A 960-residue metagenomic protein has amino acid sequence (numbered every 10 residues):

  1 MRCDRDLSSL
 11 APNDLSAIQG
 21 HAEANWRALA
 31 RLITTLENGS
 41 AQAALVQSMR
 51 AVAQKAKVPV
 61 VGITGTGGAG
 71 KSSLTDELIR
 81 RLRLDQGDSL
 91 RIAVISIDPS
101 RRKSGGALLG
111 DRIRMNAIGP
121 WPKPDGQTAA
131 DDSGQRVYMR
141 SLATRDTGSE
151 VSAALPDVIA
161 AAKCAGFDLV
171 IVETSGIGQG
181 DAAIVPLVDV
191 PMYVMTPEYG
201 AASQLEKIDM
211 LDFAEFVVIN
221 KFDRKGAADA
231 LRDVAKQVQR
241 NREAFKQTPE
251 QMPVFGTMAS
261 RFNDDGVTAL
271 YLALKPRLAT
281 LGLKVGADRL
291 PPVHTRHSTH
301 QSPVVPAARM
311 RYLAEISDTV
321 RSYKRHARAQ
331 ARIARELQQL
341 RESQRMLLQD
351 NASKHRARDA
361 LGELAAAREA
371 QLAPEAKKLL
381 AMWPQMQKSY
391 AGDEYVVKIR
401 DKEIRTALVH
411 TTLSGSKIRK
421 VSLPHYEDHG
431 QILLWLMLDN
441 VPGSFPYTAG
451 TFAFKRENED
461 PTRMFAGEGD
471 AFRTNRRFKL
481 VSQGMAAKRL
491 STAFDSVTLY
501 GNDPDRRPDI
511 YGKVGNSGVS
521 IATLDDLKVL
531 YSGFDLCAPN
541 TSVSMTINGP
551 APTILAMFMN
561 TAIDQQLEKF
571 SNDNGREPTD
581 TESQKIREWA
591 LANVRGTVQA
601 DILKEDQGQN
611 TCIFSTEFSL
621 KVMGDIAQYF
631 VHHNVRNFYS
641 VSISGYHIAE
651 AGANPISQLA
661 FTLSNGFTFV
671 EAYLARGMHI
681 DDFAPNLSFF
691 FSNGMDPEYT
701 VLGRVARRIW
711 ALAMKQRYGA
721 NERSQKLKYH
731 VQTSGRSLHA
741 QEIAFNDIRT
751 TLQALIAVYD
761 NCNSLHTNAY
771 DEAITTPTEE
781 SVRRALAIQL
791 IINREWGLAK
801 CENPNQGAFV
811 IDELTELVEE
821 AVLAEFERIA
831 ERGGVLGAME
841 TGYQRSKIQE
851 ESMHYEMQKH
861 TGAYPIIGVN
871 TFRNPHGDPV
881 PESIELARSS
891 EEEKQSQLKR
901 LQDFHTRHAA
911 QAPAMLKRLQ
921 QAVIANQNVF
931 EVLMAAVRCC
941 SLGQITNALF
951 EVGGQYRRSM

Functional and structural regions predicted by a protein language model:
R2-P59: Extreme N-terminal, non-catalytic leader segments that precede Walker-type/kinase nucleotide-binding cores
R2-R5, I208, D212-D288: Canonical P-loop GTPase G-domain recognition
L36-V58, A69, L74, L78-I184 (+1 more regions): Nucleotide-state-sensitive switch-loop elements of NTP-binding domains
V61-I63: Hydrophobic anchor at the beta1->P-loop junction of P-loop NTPases
T66-A69, C940: ATP-binding Walker
T147, D168, T174-Q179, L187-L205 (+1 more regions): Conserved Switch II/interswitch segment of TRAFAC-class P-loop GTPases
L281-L499, G575, E779, R784-M960: Flexible, glycine-rich loop/tail regions that form catalytic "lids" or insertion modules at the edges of active sites
P384, Y395-N693, E698-Y699, R717 (+3 more regions): Catalytic alpha/beta active-site cores
